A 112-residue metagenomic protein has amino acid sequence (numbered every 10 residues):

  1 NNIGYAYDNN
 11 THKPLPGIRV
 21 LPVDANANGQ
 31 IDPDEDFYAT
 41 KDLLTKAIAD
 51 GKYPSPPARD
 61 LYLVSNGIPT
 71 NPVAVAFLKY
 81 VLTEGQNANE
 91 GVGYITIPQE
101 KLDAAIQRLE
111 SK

Functional and structural regions predicted by a protein language model:
N1-K112: Exported/periplasmic ABC-transporter solute-binding proteins
